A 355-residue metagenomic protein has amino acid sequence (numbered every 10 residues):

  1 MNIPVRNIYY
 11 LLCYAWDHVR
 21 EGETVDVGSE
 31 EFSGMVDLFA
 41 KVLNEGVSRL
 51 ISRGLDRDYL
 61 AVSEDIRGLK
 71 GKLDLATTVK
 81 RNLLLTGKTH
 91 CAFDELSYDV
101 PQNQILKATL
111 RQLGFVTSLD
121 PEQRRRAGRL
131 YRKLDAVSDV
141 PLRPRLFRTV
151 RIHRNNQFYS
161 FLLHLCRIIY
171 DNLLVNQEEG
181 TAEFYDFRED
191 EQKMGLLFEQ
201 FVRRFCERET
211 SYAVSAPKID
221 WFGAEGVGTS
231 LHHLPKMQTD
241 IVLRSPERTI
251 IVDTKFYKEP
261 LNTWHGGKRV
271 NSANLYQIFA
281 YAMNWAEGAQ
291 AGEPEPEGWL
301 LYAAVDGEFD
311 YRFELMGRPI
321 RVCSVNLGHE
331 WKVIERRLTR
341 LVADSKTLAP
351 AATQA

Functional and structural regions predicted by a protein language model:
M1-E183, T353-A355: Terminal, charged accessory segments of proteins
T24-V25, R148, F184-E189, P260-G267: Glycine- and acidic
G68-K72, L134, D190-G195, Q277: Short alpha-helical interface elements
R148-R151, T181-Q192, W221-V227: Active-site-proximal beta-alpha loop/turn segments in soluble metabolic enzymes
F161, Y170-T210: Solvent-exposed, charged helical/coil patches that constitute nucleic-acid or partner-interaction surfaces
E191-A355: Catalytic core segments in nucleotide and nucleic-acid processing enzymes
